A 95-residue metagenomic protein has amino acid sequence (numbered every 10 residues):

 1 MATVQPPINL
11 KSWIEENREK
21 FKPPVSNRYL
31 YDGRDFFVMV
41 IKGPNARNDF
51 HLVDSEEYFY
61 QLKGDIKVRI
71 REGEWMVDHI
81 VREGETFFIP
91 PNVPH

Functional and structural regions predicted by a protein language model:
M1-V40, R47-N48: A short, N-terminal "cap"/entry segment at the start of jelly-roll beta-barrel domains of the cupin/DSBH fold
K22-P24, P44, L52-V53, G73 (+1 more regions): Residues that act as N-cap/strand-start positions at coil-to-secondary-structure junctions
F36, E56, M76: Short coil/loop residues immediately preceding or within conserved phosphate-binding loops of NTP-utilizing enzyme
I41-K42, L52-E72: Short, conserved beta-strand element in jelly-roll/cupin
D49, Y58, V77-H79: Short, surface-exposed secondary-structure edge patches
G73-N92: Short acidic-glycine-tyrosine-enriched beta hairpin
